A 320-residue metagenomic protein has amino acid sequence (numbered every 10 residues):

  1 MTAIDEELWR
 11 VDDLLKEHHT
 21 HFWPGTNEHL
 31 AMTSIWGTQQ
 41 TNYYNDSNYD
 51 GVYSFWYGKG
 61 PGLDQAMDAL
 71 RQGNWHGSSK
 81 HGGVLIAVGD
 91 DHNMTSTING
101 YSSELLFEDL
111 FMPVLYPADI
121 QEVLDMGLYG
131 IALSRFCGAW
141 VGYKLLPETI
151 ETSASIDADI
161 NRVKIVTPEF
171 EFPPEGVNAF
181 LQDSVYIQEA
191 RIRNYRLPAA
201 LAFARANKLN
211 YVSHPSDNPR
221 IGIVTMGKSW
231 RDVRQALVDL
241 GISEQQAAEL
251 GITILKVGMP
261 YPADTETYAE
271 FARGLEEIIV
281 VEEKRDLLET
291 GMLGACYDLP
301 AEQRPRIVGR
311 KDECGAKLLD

Functional and structural regions predicted by a protein language model:
M1-E122, L146-E148, S216-R220, V224 (+1 more regions): Thiamine diphosphate
P117-D320: Flexible, low-complexity linker and terminal segments
